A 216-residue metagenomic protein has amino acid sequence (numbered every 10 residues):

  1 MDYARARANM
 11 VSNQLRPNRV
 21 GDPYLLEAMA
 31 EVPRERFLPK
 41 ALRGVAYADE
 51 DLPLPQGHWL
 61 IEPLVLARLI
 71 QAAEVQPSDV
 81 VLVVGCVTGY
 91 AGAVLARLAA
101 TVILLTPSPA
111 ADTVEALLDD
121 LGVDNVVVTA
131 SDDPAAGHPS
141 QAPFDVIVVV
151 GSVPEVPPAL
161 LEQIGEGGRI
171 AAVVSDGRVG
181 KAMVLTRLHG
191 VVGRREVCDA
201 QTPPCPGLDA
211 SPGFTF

Functional and structural regions predicted by a protein language model:
M1-L98, A110-V126, L188-F216: Class I SAM-dependent transferase core
E74-V192: Conserved nucleotide-cofactor-binding alpha/beta core module
